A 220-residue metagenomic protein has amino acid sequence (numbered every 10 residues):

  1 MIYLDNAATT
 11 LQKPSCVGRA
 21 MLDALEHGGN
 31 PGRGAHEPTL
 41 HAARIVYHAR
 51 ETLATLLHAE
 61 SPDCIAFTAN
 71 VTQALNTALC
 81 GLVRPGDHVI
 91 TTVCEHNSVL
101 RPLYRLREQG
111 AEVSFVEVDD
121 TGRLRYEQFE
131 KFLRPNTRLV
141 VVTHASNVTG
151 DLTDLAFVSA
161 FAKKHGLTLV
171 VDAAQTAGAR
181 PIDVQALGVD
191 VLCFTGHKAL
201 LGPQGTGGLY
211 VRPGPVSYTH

Functional and structural regions predicted by a protein language model:
M1-Y218: Pyridoxal 5′-phosphate
